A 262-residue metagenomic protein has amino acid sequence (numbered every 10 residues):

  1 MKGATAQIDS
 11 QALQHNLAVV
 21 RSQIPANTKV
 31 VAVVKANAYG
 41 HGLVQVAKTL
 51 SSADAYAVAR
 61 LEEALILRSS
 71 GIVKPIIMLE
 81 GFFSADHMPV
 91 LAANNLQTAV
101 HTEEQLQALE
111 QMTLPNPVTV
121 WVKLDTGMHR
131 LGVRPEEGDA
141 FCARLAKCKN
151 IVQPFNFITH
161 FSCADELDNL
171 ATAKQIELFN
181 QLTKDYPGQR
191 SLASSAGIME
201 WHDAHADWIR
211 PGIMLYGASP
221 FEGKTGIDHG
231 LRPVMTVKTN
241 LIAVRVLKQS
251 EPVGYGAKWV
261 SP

Functional and structural regions predicted by a protein language model:
M1-Q97, E103, N116, V152-Q153: A charged N-terminal "starter" segment
S10, S22, S51-S52, S69-S70 (+6 more regions): Generic serine detector
L13, L17, V31, V122 (+2 more regions): Unusually extended, aromatic-enriched hydrophobic runs near protein termini
A36-K48, N94, L106-T119, T126-E251: Active-site loop/helix belt of alpha/beta enzymes
Y255-P262: Short, intrinsically disordered, charge-balanced linker/junction segments flanking boundaries in proteins
